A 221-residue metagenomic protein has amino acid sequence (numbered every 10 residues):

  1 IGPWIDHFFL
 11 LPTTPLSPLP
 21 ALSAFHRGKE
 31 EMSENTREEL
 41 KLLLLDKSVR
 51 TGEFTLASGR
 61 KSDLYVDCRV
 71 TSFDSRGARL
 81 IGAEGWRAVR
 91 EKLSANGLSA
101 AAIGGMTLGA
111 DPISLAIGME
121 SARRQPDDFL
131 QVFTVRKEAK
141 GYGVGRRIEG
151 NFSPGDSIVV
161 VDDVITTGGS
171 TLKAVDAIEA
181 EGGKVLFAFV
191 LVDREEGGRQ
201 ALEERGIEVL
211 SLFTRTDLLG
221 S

Functional and structural regions predicted by a protein language model:
H7-E31: Short, Lys/Arg-enriched N-terminal segments with co-localized hydrophobic residues within the first ~10-30 amino acids
M32-A95: Active-site-facing substrate-recognition patch
S33-L43, D176-S221: PRPP-dependent phosphoribosyltransferase catalytic core
G97-T107: Short glycine-rich phosphate-binding loop at a beta-alpha junction
A101, D156, L186: Conserved acidic residues
S114-V159, G169-L172: Short, glycine/charge-rich flexible loops or terminal/linker lids adjacent to PRPP-binding catalytic cores
V164-V175, G197-G198: Acidic, divalent-metal-coordinating active-site segment for phosphoryl/phosphodiester hydrolysis, typified by short
